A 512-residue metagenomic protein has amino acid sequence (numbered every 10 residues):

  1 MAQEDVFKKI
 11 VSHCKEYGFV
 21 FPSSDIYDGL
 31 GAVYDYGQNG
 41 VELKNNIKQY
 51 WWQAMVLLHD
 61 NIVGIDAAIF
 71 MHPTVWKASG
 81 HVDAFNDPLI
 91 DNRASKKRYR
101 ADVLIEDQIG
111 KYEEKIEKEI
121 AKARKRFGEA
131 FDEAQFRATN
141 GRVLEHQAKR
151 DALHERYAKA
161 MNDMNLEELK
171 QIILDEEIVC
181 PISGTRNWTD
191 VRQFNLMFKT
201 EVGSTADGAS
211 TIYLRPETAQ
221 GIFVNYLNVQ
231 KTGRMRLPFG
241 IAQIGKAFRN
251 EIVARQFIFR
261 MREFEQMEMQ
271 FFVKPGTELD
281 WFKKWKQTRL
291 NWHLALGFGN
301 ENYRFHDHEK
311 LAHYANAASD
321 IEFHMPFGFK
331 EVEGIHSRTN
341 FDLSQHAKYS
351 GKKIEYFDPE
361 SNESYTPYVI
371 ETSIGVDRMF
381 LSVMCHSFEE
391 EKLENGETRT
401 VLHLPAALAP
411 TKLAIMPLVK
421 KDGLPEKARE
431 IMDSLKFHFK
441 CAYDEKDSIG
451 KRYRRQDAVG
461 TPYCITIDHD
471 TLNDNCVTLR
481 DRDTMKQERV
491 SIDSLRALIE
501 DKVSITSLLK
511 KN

Functional and structural regions predicted by a protein language model:
M1-N512: NTP/phosphate- and nucleic-acid-binding module
